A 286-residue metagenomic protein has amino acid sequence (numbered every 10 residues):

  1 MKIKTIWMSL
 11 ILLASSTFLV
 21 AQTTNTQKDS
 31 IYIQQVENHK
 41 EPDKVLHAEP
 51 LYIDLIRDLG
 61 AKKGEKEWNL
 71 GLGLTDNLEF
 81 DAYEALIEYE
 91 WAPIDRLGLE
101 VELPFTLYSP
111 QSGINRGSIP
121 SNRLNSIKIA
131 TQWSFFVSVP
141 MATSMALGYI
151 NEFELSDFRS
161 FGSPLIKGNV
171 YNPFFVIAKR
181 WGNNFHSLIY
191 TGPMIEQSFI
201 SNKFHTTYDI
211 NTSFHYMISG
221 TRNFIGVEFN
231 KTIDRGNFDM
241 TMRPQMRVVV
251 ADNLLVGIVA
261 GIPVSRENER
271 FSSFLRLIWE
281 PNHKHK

Functional and structural regions predicted by a protein language model:
M1-N25: Bacterial Sec-dependent N-terminal signal peptides
T23-K286: Transmembrane beta-barrel domains of Gram-negative outer membranes and organellar outer membranes
